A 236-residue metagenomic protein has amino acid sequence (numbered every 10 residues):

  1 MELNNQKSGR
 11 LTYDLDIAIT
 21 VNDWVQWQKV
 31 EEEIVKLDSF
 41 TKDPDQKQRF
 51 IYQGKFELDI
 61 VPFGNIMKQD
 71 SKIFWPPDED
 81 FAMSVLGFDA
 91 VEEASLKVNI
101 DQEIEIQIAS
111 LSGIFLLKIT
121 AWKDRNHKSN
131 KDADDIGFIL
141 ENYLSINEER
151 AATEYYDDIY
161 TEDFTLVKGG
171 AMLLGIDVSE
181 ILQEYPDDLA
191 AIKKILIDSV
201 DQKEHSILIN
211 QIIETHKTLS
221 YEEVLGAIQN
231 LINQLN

Functional and structural regions predicted by a protein language model:
M1-N236: Compositionally biased terminal segments of proteins
